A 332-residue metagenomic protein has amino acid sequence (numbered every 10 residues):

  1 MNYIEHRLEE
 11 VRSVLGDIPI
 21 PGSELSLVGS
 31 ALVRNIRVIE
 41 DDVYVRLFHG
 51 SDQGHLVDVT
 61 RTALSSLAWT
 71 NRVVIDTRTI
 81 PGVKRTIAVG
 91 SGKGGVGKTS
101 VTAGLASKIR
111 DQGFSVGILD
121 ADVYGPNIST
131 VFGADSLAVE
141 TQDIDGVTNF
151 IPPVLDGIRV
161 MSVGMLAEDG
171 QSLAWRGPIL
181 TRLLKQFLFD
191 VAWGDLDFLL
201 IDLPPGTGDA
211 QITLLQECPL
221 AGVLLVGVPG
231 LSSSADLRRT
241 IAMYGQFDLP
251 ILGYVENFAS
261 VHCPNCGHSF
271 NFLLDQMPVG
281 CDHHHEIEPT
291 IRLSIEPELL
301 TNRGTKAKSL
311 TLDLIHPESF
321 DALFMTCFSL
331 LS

Functional and structural regions predicted by a protein language model:
M1-V14: N-terminal presequence-like segments and adjacent domain-start helices
Y3-E5, S23, S30-T70, I75-D76: A short interface-forming secondary-structure element
T79-K84: Phosphate-binding P-loop
T86-D122, L237, I241, G245-F247: Walker A/P-loop phosphate-binding motif and the immediately C-terminal alpha-helix
I109-G170: Phosphate-binding loop that captures ATP/GTP phosphates
E140, V163-I179, K185-T213: Switch II (G3) loop of P-loop NTPases
D197-F198, P204-I287, I291-R292, P297-T301: Conserved catalytic-core segment of NTP-binding enzymes
R303-H316: C-terminal boundary of histidine-terminating zinc-finger modules
